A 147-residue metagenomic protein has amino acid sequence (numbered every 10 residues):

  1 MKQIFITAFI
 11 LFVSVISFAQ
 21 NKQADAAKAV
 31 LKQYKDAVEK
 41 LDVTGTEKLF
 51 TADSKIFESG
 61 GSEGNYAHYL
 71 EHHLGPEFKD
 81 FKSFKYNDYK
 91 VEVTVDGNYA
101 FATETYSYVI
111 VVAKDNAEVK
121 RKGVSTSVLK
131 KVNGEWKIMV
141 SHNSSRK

Functional and structural regions predicted by a protein language model:
I4-V13: Sec-dependent N-terminal signal peptides
S14-A52: Short, low-complexity N-terminal intrinsically disordered segments enriched in polar/charged residues
V43-V95, T105, A117: A solvent-exposed, acidic/Ser-Thr-rich amphipathic alpha-helical stretch
N98-Y108: A short hydrophobic beta-strand element
V109-A113, K147: Sequence/structural signature of outer-membrane beta-barrel proteins
K114-K120: A short acidic/glycine-rich loop-to-helix N-cap element
K122-K147: Short beta-strand edge/turn micro-motifs at domain boundaries
